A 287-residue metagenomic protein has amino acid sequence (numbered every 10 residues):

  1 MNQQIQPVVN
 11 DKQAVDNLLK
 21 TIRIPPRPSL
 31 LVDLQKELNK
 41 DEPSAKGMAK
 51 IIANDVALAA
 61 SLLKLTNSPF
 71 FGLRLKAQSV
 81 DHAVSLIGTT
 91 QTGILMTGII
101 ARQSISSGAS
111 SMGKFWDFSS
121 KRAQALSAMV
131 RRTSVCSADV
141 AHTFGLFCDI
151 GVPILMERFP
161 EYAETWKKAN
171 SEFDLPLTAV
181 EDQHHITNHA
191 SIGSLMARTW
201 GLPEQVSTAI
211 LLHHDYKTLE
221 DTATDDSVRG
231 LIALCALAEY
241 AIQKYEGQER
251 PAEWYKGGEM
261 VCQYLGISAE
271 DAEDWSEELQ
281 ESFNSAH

Functional and structural regions predicted by a protein language model:
M1-L18, I24, G230, G258-H287: Terminal helices and disordered tails flanking the catalytic cores of nucleotide-processing hydrolases
M1-Y162, S171-R250: Conserved alpha-helical "signature site" that marks functionally important helical segments or helix/loop junctions
A252-Y255: Charge-enriched, short contiguous segments at helix-coil
